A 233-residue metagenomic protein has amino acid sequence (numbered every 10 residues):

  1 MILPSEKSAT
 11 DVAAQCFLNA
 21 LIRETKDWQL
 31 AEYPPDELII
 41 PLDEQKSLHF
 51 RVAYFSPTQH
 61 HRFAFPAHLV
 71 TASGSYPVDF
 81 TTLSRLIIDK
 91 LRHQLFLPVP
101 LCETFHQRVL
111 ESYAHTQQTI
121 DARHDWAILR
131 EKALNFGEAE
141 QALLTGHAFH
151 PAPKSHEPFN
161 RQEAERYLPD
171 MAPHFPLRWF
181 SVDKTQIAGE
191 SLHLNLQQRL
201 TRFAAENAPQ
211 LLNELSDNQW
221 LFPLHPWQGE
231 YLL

Functional and structural regions predicted by a protein language model:
M1-L233: Nucleotide/phosphate-binding site architecture used for ATP/NTP-dependent chemistry
